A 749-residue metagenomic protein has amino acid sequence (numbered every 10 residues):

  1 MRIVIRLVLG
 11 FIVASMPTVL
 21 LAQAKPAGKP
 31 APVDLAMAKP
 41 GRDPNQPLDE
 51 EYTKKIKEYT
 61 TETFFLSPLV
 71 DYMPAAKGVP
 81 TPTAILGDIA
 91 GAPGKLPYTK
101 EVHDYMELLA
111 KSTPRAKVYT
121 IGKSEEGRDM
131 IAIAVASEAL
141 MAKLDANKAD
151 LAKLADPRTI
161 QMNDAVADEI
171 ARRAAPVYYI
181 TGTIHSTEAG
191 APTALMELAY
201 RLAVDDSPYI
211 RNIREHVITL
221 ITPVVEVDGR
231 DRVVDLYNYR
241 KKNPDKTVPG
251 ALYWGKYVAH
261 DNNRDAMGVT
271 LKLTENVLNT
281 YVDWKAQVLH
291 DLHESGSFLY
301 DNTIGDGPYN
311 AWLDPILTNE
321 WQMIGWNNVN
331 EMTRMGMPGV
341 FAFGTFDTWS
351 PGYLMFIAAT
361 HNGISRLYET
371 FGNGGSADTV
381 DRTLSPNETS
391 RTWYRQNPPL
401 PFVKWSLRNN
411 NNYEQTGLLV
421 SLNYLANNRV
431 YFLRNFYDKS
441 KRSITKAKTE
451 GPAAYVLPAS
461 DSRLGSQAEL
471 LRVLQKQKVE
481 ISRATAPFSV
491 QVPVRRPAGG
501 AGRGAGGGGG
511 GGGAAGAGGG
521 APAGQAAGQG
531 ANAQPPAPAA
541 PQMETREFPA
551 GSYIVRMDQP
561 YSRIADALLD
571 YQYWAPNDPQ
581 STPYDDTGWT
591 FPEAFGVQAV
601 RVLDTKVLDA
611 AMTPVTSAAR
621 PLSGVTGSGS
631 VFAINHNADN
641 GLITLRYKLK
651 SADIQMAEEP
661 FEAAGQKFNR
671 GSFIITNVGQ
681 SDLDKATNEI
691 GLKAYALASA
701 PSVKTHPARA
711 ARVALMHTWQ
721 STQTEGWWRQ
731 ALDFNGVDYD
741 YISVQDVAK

Functional and structural regions predicted by a protein language model:
M1-I5: N-terminal secretory signal peptides that target proteins for export/translocation
R6-V19: Bacterial N-terminal signal peptides
A24-I218, V258, R264, T270-K272 (+5 more regions): Intrinsic-disorder/low-complexity accessory segments
R214-V233, M267: Short, conserved secondary-structure transition motifs
V225-V227, E294-G296, G372: Active-site-proximal loop/turn and secondary-structure-junction residues that shape catalytic pockets, frequently
V233-D245: Aromatic- and acidic-residue-enriched segments that line the glycan-binding/catalytic groove of carbohydrate-active
N243-H260, Y394: Aromatic- and acidic-residue-enriched carbohydrate-binding clefts of CAZyme catalytic domains
